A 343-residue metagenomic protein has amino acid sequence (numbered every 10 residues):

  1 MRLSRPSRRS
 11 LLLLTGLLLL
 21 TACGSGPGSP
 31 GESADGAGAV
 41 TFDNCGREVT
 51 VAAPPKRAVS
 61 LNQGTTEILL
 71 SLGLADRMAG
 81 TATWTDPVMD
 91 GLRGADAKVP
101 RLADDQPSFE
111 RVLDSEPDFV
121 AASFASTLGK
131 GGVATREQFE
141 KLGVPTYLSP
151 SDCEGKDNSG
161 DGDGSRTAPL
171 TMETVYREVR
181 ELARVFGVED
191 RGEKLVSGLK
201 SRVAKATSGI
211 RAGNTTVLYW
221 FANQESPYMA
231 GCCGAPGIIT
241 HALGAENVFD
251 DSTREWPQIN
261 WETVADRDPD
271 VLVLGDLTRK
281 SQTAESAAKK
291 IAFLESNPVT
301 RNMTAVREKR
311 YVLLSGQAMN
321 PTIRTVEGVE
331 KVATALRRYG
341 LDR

Functional and structural regions predicted by a protein language model:
R2-T66, E181-Y219, R337-R343: Bacterial Sec-exported substrate-binding components of ABC uptake systems
F42-G46, P100-E110, K130, T253-N260: Short helix-initiation/N-cap motifs at beta->coil->alpha
R57-S115, F119-L128: A short, structured surface patch at a secondary-structure boundary
G64-E67, W84-P87, F119, A125-G129 (+5 more regions): Solvent-exposed loop/turn segments at secondary-structure junctions within structured extracellular/periplasmic domains
D86-P87, M229-W256: Alpha-helical, coiled-coil/dimerization segments enriched in small aliphatic residues
P87, S126-A134, V144-E181, G213-G237: Extracytoplasmic ligand-binding site segments that recognize negatively charged/polar headgroups
F109, L113-A122, W261-L277: Proline-aspartate-enriched helix->loop->beta-strand connector
P169-E178, D251-S252, L274-R343: Structured C-terminal subdomain patch of bacterial secreted/periplasmic proteins
